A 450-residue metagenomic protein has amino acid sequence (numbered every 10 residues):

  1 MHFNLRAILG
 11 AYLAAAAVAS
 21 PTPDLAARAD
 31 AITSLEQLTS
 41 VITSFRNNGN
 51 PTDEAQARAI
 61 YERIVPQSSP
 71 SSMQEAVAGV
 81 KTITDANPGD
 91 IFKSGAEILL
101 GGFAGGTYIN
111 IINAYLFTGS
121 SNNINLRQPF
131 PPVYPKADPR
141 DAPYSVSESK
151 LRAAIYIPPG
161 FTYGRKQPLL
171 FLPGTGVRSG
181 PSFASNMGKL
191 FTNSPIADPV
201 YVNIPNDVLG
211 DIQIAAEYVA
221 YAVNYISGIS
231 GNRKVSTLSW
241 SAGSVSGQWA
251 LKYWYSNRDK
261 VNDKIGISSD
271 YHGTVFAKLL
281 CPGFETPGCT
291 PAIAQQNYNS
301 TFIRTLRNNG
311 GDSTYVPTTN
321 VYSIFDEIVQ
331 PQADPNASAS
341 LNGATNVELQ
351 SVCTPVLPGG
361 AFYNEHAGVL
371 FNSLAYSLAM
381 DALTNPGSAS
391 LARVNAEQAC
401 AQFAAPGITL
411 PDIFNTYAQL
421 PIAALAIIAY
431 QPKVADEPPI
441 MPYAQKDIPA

Functional and structural regions predicted by a protein language model:
F3, A15-F171, E397-A399, P411-A450: Flexible, membrane-associating and regulatory peripheral segments of lipid-active enzymes
E148-N203: Short, surface-exposed "cap/lid" segments of acyl-processing enzymes
L170-G174, N203, W240-S241, S268 (+1 more regions): The conserved beta1-alpha1 loop
A184-S185, Q330-A337: Short alpha-helix in the alpha/beta-hydrolase fold that links the catalytic acid
D198, L341-F362: Catalytic histidine neighborhood in serine/cysteine hydrolases with alpha/beta-hydrolase-type architecture
I204-Y221: Catalytic nucleophile-loop/oxyanion-hole region of alpha/beta-hydrolase and closely related hydrolase-like folds
A216-D312: Serine-dependent carboxylesterase/thioesterase catalytic core of lipase-like alpha/beta-hydrolase/SGNH enzymes
T314, N320-Y322, D326: Short beta-strand/loop motif that positions the catalytic acidic residue of the alpha/beta-hydrolase fold
